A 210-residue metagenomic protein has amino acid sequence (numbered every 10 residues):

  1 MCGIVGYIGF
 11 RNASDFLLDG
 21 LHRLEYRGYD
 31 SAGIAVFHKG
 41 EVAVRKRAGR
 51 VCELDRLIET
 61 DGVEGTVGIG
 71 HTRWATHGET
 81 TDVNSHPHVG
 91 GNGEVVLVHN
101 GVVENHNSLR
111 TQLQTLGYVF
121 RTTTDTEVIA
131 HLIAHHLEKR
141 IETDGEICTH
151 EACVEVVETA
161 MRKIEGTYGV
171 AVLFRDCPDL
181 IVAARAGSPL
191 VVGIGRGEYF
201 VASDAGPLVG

Functional and structural regions predicted by a protein language model:
M1-G210: Conserved short alpha-helical segments that host acidic/polar catalytic motifs at enzyme active sites
